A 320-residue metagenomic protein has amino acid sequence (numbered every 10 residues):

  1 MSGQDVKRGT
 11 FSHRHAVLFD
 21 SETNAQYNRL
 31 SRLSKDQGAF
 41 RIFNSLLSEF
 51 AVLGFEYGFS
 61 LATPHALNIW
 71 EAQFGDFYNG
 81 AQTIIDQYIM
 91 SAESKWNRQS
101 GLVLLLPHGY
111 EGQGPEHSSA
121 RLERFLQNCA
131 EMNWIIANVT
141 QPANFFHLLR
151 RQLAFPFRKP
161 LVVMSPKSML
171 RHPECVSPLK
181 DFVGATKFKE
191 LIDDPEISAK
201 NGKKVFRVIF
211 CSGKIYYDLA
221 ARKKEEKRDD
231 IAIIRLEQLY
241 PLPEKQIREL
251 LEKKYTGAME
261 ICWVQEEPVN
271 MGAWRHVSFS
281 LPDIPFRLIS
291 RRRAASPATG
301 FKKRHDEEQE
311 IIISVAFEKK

Functional and structural regions predicted by a protein language model:
M1-H65, W70-E93, C175-I234: Non-catalytic terminal/interface segments that mediate subunit docking, oligomerization, and allosteric communication
M1-Q4, G9-F11, F43-S45, I69-W70 (+7 more regions): Generic beta-strand/beta-sheet core signal
G3-K7, Y78, L126, F146 (+1 more regions): Gly/Pro-rich turn-and-neighbor structural signature
K35, I89-S94, Q127-E131, R150 (+3 more regions): Generic secondary-structure signature for well-ordered alpha-helical cores
I42-L47, A72-N79, G112-A120, N133-T140 (+2 more regions): Alpha-helix capping and helix-loop boundary segments enriched in small/acidic/polar residues
A62-L67, L102-V103, H108-F155: Conserved thiamine diphosphate
N79-G80, H147, L242, G272: Residues that form or flank phosphate/diphosphate-binding pockets in enzymes that use nucleotide phosphates
R98, G109-E123, F155-R158, L170-K320: Thiamine diphosphate
